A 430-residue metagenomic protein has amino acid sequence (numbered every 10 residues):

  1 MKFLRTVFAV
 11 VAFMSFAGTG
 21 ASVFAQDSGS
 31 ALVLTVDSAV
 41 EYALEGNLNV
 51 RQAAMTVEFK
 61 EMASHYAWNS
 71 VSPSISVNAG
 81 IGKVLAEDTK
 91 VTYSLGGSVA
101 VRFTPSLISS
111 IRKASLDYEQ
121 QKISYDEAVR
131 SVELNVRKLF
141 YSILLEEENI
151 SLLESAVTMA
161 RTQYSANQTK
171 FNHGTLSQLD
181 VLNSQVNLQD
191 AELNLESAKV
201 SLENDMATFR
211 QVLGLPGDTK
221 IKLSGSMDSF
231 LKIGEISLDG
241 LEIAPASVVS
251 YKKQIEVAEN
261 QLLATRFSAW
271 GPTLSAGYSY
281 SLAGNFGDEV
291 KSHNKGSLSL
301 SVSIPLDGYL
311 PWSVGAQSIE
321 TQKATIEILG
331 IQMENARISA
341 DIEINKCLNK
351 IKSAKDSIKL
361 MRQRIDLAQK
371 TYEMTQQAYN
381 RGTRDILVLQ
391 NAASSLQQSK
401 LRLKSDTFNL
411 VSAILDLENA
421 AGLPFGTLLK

Functional and structural regions predicted by a protein language model:
M1-A9, T19: Bacterial N-terminal signal peptides that target proteins for export
F3, S131-A244, C347-K350, A354 (+3 more regions): Periplasmic alpha-helical coiled-coil/stalk elements that build and connect Gram-negative outer-membrane
L4, F24-G29, D37, G217 (+1 more regions): Acidic, low-complexity, intrinsically disordered peripheral segments
M14-V23: C-terminal segment of classical bacterial N-terminal signal peptides
V23-S76, S115, L213, G217-L263 (+5 more regions): Bacterial Sec-pathway N-terminal export signals of envelope proteins
E41-F103, E242-Q317, I342, N419: A small-residue-enriched
R51-M55, W68-N69, F103-V132, L179 (+5 more regions): Sec/SRP-type N-terminal targeting helices
Y164-V181, T371-L389: Alpha-helical hairpins and coiled-coil heptad-repeat segments
